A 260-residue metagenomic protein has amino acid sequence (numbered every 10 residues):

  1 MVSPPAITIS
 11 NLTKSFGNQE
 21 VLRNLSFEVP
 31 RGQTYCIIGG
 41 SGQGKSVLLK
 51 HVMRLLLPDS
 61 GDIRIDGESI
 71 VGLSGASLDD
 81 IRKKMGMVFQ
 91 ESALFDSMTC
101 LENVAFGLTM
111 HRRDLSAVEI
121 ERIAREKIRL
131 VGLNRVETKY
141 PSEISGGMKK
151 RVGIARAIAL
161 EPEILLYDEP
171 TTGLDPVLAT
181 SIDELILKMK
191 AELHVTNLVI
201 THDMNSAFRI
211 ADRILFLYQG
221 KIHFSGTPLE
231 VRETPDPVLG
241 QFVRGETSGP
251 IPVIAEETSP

Functional and structural regions predicted by a protein language model:
M53: Helix-to-loop junction immediately C-terminal to a conserved catalytic motif
E68-S69, A117-R135: Conserved ABC ATPase "signature" region
L101-T109, E121: Short helical segment in ABC ATPase nucleotide-binding domains corresponding to the A-loop/adjacent helical element
Y140-I144, M148: Conserved ABC ATPase signature
A159-E163: A short, proline-enriched helix->beta-strand linker immediately N-terminal to the Walker B motif in ABC-type P-loop
L165-D168: Catalytic Walker B motif of ABC-type/P-loop ATPase nucleotide-binding domains
